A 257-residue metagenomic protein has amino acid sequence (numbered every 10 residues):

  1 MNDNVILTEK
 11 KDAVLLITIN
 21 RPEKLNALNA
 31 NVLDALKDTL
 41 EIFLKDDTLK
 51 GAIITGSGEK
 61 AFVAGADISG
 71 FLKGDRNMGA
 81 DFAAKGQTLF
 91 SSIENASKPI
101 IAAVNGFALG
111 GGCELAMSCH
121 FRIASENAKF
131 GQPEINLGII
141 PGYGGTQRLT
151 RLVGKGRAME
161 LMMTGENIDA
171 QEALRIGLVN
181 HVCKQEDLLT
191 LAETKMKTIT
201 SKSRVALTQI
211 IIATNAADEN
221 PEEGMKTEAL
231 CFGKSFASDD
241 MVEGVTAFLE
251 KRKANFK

Functional and structural regions predicted by a protein language model:
M1-T55, S91: Conserved CoA-thioester-binding segment of acyl-CoA-metabolizing enzymes
P22, I123-A128, V179-T227, G233 (+2 more regions): C-terminal long alpha-helix characteristic of the crotonase
K45, G56-S92, A108, E219-N220: Glycine- (often His-adjacent) and acidic-residue-rich active-site loop that binds/positions the CoA thioester
L89-N95, A103, L109-M163, I176 (+1 more regions): CoA-thioester-processing core
F121, E160, T164-E166, E172 (+2 more regions): Well-ordered beta-strand positions
